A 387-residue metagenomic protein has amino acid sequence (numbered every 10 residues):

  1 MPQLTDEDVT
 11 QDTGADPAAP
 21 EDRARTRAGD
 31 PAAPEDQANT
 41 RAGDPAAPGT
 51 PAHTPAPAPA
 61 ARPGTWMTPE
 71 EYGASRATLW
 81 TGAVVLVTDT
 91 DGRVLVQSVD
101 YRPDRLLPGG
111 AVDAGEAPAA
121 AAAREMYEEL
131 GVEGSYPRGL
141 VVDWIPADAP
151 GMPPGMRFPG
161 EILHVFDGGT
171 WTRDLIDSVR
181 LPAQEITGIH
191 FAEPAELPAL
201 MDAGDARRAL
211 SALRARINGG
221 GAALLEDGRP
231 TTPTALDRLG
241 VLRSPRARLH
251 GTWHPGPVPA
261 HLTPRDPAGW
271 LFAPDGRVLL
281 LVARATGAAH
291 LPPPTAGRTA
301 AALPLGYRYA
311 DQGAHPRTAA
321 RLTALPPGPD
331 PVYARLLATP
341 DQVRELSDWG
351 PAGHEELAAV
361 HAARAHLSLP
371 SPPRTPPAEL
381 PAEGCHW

Functional and structural regions predicted by a protein language model:
P2-D8, P103-D104, L181-L242, D330-W387: Nudix hydrolase/Nudix homology domain
P2-T10, G14, P55-V84, A223-A268: Acidic, metal-coordinating catalytic segment for phosphate/diphosphate chemistry, firing primarily on the Nudix
T13-P59: Long, intrinsically disordered low-complexity tandem-repeat regions enriched in serine/threonine/proline and other
W80, R102, L107, G134 (+5 more regions): Short connector loops at helix/strand junctions that flank enzyme active sites, especially segments positioning acidic
L86-T88, L140: Conserved positions in beta-strands of structured domains
V87, V96, G168, F191 (+3 more regions): Conserved hydrophobic "DFG−1" position in protein kinase catalytic cores
D89-E128, A273-D311: Conserved Nudix-box catalytic region and its N-terminal flanking loop in Nudix hydrolases and closely related
V112-S135, D143-D205, P294-A359: Unchanged
